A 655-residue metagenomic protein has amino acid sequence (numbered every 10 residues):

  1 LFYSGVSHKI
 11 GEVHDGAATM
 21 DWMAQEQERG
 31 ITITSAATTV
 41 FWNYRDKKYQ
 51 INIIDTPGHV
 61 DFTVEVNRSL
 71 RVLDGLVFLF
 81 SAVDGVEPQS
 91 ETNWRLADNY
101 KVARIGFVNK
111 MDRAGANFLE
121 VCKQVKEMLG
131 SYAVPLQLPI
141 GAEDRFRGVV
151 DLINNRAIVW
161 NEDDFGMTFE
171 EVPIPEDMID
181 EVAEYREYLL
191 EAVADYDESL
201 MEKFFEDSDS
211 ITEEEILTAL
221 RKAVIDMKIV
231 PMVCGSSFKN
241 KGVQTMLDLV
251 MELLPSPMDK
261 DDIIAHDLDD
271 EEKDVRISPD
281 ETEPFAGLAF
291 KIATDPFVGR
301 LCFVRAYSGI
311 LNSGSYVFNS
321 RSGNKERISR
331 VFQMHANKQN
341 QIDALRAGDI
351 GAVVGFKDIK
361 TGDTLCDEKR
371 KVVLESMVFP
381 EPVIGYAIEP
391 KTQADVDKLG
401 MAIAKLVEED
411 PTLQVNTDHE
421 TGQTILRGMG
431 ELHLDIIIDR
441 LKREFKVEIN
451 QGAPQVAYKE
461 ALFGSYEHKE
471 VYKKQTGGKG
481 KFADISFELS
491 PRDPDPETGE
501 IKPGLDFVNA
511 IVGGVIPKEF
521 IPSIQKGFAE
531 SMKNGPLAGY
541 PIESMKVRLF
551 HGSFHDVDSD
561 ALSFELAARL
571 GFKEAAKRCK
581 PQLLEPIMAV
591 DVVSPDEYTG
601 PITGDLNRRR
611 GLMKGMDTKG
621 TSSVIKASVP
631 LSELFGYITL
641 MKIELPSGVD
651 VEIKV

Functional and structural regions predicted by a protein language model:
L1-V655: Structural and coupling elements of P-loop NTPases
